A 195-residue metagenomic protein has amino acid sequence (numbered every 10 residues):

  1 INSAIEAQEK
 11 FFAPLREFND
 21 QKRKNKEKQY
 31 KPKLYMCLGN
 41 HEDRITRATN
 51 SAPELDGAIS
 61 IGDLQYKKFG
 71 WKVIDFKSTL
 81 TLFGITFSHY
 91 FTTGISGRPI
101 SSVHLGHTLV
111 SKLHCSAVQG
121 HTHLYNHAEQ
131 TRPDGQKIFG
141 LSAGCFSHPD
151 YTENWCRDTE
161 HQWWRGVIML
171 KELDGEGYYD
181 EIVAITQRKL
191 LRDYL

Functional and structural regions predicted by a protein language model:
I1-K68: Core catalytic region of metal-dependent phosphoesterases/phosphodiesterases, especially metallo-beta-lactamase-like
K22-R23, V73-D75, S101-H107: A generic local structural motif
Y30-L34, S78, F83, G166: Generic beta-strand structural signal
Y35, K72-F76, S88, L141: General small-molecule cofactor/ligand-binding pocket signal
L64-G84: Short acidic low-complexity segments
K77, T92-I95, T186-R188: A short, sequence-level motif marking secondary-structure junctions
F83-G84, S88-E181: Conserved beta-sheet core of the metallophosphoesterase superfamily
S147, I182-Y194: Short, solvent-exposed aromatic-acidic interface loops
